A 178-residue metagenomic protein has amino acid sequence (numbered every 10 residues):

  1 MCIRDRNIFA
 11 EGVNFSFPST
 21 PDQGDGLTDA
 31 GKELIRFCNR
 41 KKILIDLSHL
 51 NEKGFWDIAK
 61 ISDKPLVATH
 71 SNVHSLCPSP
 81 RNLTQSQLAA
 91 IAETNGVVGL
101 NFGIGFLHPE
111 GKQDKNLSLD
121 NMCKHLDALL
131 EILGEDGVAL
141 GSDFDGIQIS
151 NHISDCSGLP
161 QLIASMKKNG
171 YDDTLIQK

Functional and structural regions predicted by a protein language model:
M1-D5: Conserved small/polar residues in nucleotide/adenosyl-binding loops
R6-I8, G12-L27, L159: Active-site gating loops and adjacent loop-to-helix segments of metal-dependent hydrolytic enzymes
A10-S16, L50-W56, V73-L76, G105-H108 (+1 more regions): Active-site environment of divalent metal-dependent phosphoester hydrolases
T20-V67, P80-N95, D120-D136: Histidine/acidic residue-rich metal-binding segments in metalloenzymes
I45, H70, V98, D143 (+1 more regions): Conserved, mostly hydrophobic/aromatic
V97-F106, G111: A conserved active-site cap/scaffold subdomain adjacent to cofactor or substrate pockets
N101-F102, I132-C156: Short acidic/histidine-rich active-site segments
S154-K178: Mid-to-C-terminal alpha-helical segments outside catalytic/metal-binding sites
